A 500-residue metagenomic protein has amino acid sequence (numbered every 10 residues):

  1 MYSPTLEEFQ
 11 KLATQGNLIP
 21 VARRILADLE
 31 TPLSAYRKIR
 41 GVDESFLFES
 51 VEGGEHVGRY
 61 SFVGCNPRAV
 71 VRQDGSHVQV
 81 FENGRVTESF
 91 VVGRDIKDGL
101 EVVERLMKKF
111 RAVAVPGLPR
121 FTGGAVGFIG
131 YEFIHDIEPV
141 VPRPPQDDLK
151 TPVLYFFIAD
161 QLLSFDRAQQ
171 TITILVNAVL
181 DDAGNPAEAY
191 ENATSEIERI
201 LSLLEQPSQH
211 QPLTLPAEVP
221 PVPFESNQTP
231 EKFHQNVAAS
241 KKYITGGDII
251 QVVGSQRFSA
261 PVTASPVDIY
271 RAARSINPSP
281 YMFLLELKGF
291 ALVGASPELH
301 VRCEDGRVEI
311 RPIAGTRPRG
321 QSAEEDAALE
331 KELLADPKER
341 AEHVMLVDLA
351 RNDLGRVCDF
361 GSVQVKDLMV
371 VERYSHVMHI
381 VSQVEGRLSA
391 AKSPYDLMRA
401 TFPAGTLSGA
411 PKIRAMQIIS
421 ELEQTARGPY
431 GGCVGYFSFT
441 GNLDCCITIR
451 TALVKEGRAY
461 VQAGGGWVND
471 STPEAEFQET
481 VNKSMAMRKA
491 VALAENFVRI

Functional and structural regions predicted by a protein language model:
M1-I500: Extended alpha-helical targeting/anchoring segments, especially N-terminal organellar/secretory targeting helices
